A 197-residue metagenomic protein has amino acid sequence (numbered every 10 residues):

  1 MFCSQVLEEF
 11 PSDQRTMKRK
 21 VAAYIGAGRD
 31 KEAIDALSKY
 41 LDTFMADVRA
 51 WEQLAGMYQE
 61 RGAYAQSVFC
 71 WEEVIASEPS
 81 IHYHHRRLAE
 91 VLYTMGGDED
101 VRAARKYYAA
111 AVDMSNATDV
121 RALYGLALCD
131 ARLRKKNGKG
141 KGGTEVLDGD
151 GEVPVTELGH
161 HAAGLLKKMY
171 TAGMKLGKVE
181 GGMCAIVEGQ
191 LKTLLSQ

Functional and structural regions predicted by a protein language model:
M1-A23: Alpha-solenoid helical-repeat scaffolds
Q5-L7, K39-Y40, E73-V74, A110-A111: Canonical positions in the second alpha-helix
F10-P11, M45, E78-S80, S115-A117: Short coil turns that delineate tetratricopeptide repeat
T16-K18, Y24, V48-L54, Y58 (+3 more regions): Canonical tetratricopeptide repeat
R29, A63, G97-D100: Residues in the short coil linking paired helices within alpha-helical repeat scaffolds
H82-Q197: Eukaryotic alpha-helical solenoid repeat scaffolds
